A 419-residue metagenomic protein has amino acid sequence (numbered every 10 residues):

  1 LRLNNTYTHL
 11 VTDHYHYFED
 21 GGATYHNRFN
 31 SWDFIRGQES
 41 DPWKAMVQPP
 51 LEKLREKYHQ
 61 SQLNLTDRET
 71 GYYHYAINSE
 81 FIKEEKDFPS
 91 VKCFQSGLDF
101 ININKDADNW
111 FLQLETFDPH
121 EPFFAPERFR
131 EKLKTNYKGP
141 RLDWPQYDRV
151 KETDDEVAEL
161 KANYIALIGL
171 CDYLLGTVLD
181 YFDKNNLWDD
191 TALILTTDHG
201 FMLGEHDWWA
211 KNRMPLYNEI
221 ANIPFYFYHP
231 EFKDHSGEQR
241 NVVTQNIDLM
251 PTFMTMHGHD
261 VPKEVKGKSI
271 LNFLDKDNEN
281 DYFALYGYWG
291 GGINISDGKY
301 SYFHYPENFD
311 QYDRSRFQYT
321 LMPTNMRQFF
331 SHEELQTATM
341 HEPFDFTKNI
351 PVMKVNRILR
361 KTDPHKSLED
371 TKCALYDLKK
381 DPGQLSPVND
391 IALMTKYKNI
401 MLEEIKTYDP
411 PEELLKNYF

Functional and structural regions predicted by a protein language model:
L1-K83, L285: Catalytic-site neighborhoods of secreted/periplasmic enzymes that process anionic sulfate/phosphate groups
H9-L10, H16-G21, S40-W43, D108-N109 (+9 more regions): Short catalytic/ligand-binding loop motif for oxyanion handling, primarily in non-cytosolic enzymes, centered on
G21-D33, L65-N78, I82-Y137, D183-A192 (+1 more regions): Active-site regions of oxyanion-processing enzymes, predominantly non-cytosolic
E80-D87, T153-A166, N212-R213, K233-T244 (+3 more regions): Active-site rim elements
D87-K105, W144-T191, M256, E404: A long, amphipathic alpha-helix that forms part of the scaffold/cap immediately adjacent to metal-dependent active
S90, F94, D189-T191, S236-D297: Polar, surface-exposed loop/tail segments that function as active-site lids or cofactor/substrate-recognition elements
P122-N136, Y181-Q245: Histidine-centered active-site microenvironments of extracellular/periplasmic hydrolases and transferases
N218, W289-N389: C-terminal, low-complexity/hydrophilic appendages and adjacent surface loops of extracellular/periplasmic anionic
